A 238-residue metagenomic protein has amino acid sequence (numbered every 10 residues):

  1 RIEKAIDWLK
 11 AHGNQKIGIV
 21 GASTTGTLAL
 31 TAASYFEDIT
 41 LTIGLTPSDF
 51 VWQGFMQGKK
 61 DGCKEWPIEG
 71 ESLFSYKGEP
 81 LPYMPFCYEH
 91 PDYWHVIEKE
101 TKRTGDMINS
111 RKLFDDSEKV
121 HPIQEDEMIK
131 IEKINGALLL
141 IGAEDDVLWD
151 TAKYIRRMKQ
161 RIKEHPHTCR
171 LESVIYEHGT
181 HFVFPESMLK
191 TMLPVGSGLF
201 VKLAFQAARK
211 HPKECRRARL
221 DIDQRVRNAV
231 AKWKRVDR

Functional and structural regions predicted by a protein language model:
K4-H95, R111-P122: Primarily recognizes the serine-hydrolase "nucleophile elbow" in alpha/beta-hydrolase and SGNH/GDSL folds
E37-D38, K163-C169: Short helix-capping segments at alpha-helix termini
F50, P85-E100, S173-S197: Short, solvent-exposed beta-strand-terminating loops
H121-I129: Alpha-helical scaffolding within the catalytic cores of extracellular/periplasmic polymer-degrading hydrolases
I134, L140-G142, D146: Short beta-strand/loop motif that positions the catalytic acidic residue of the alpha/beta-hydrolase fold
E144-V147, H178-T180: Acidic beta-to-alpha connecting loop that harbors the catalytic carboxylate
V147-R157, P166, F184: Conserved alpha/beta-hydrolase "acid-adjacent" motif
S187-R238: Catalytic active-site module of serine/aspartate enzymes centered on a nucleophile-bearing elbow/loop
